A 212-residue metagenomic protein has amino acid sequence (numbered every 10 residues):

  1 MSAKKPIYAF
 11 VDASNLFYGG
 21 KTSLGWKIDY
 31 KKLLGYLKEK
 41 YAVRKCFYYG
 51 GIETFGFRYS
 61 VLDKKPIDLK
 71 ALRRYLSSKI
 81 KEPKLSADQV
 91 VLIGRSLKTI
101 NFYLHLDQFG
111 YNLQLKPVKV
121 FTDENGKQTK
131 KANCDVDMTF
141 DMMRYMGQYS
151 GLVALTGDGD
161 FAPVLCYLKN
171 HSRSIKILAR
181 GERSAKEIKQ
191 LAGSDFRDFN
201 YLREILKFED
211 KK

Functional and structural regions predicted by a protein language model:
M1-T129, G159, Y167-K169, S174 (+2 more regions): Domain-level signal for Mg2+-assisted phosphodiester chemistry and nucleotide/NA-binding surfaces in nucleic-acid
G19-G20, K31, C46, M146 (+2 more regions): Surface-exposed loop/turn and secondary-structure junction residues enriched for glycine/proline
K31, F140-R144, A162, C166: Amphipathic, non-transmembrane alpha-helical secondary structure
A42-K45, S150, F196: Secondary-structure boundary/capping signal
K84-L85, E124-F140, A185-D198: Accessory recognition modules or surfaces
N112-L152: Internal catalytic-core helix/loop-beta-alpha segment that presents or stabilizes conserved functional determinants
L155-T156: Short beta-strand scaffold positions
A162-K212: Acidic, PIN/NYN-like endoribonuclease modules and their adjacent C-terminal/linker elements
